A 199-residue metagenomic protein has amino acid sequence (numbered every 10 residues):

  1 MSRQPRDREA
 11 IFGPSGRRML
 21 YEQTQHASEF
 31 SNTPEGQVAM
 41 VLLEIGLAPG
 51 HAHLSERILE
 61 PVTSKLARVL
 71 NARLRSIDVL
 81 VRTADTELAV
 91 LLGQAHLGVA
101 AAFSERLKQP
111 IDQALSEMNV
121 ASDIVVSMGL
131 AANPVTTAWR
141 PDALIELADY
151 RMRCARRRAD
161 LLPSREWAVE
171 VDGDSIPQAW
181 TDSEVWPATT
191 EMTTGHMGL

Functional and structural regions predicted by a protein language model:
M1-S28, L74, A179-T189: Signal-transducing coiled-coil linker helices
R8-Q25, N32-A39, G46-N71, V81-D85 (+3 more regions): Conserved long alpha-helical elements within nucleotide-processing catalytic cores of c-di-GMP signaling and class III
F30, A72-I77, Q109-A121, C154 (+1 more regions): Short catalytic/binding micro-motifs of nucleotide second-messenger systems
E35-Q37, I77, V125: A structure-centric signal for secondary-structure junctions around beta-strands
A39, R82, T86-G93, V120-D149 (+1 more regions): A short glycine-enriched loop-to-beta-strand structural element that forms part of the catalytic core of nucleotide
G46, L91-H96, D112-Q113, N133-P134: Residue-level recognition of strand-loop junctions within catalytic nucleotide-signaling folds
P61, G98-A102, N133-L199: Catalytic cores and conserved motifs of cyclic dinucleotide signaling enzymes
V90-L92, F103-R106: Secondary-structure boundary/capping motif
